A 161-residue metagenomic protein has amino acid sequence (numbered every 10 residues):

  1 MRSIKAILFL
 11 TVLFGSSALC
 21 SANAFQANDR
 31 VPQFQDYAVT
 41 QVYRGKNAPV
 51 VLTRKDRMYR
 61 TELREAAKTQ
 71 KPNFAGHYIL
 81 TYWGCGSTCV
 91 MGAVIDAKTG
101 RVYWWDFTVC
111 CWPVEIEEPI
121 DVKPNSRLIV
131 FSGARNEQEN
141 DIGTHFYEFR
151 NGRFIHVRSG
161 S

Functional and structural regions predicted by a protein language model:
M1-L8: Bacterial N-terminal signal peptides that target proteins for export
L8-S17: Bacterial N-terminal signal peptides
S21-Q70: Terminal domain-start segments
Q70-W105: Mid-length scaffold segments of soluble, non-membrane domains
K98, R150-G152: Short loop/turn segments that connect beta-strands within beta-propeller blades
W104-T108, H156-G160: Beta-propeller fold detector
D106-F149: Short aromatic loop motif centered on NTY/YTY
